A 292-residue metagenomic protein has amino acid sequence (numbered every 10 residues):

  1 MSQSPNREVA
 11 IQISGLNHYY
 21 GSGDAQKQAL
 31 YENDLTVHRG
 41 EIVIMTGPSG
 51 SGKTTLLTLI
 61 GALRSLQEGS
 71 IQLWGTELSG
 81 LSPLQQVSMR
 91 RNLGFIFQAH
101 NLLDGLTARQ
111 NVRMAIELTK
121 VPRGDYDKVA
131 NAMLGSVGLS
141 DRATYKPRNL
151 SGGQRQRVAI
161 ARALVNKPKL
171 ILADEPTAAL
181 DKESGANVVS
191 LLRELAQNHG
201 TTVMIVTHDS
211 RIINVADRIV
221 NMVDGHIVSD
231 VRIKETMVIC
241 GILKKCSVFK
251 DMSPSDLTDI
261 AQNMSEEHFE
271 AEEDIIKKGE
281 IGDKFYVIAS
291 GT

Functional and structural regions predicted by a protein language model:
G61: Helix-to-loop junction immediately C-terminal to a conserved catalytic motif
G69-E77: Conserved ABC transporter NBD signature motif
L106-M114: Short coil-to-helix segment of the ABC ATPase nucleotide-binding domain corresponding to the Q-loop/switch region
K146-L150, Q154-Q156: Conserved ABC ATPase signature
V165-K169: A short, proline-enriched helix->beta-strand linker immediately N-terminal to the Walker B motif in ABC-type P-loop
I171-D174: Catalytic Walker B motif of ABC-type/P-loop ATPase nucleotide-binding domains
K245-T292: Regulatory nucleotide-sensing modules
